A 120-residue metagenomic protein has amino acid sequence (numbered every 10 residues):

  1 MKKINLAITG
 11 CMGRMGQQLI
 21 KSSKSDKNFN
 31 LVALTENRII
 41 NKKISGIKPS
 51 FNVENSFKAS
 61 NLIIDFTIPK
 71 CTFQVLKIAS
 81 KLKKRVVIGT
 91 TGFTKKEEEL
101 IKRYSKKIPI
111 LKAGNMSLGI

Functional and structural regions predicted by a protein language model:
K2-L6: Extreme N-terminal starter segment of soluble prokaryotic enzymes
I8-I20: N-terminal Rossmann NAD(P)H-binding glycine-rich loop of SDR-like oxidoreductase domains
M12, T35-R38, G92: Residues in the short beta-alpha loop(s) of Rossmann-like NAD(P)-binding domains
S22-S45: NAD(P)-binding Rossmann-fold cofactor-contacting core
L31, P49, V86-V87, I110: Hydrophobic beta-strand scaffold residues
G46-S60: Short acidic low-complexity segments
I63-I64: N-terminal Rossmann-like NAD(P) cofactor-binding module of classical short-chain dehydrogenase/reductase
K70-L82, G89-L118: Rossmann-fold NAD(P)-binding glycine/threonine-rich loop
